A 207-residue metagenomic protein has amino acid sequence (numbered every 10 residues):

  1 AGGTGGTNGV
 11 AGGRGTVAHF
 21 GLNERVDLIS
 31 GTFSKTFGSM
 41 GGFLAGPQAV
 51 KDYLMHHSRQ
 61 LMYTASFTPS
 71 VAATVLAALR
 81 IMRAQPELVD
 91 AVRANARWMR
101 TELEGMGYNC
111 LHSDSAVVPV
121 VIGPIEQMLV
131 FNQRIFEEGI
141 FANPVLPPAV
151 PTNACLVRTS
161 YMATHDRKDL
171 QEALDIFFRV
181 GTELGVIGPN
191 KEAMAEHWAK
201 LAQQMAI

Functional and structural regions predicted by a protein language model:
A1-A49, P147, F177: Conserved PLP-enzyme active-site core in the AAT-like
G9, G13, H19-G21, I125 (+4 more regions): Pyridoxal 5′-phosphate
G12, E138, A142-V145: Membrane-embedded alpha-helical bundles of multi-pass transporters/translocases, especially carrier/permease families
L28-S30, F37-V89: Conserved core segment of the aminotransferase class I/II
A45, P119-V121, S160-M162: Short hydrophobic/aromatic beta-strand micro-patches that form the beta-sheet surface supporting nucleotide- or nucleic
M62-F67, G107, P144-A149: Short beta-strand/turn micro-motifs at beta-sheet edges
P69-F141: Conserved PLP-dependent catalytic core of the aminotransferase class-I/II
E137-I140, A149-I207: PLP-dependent enzyme catalytic core of the Aspartate aminotransferase-like
